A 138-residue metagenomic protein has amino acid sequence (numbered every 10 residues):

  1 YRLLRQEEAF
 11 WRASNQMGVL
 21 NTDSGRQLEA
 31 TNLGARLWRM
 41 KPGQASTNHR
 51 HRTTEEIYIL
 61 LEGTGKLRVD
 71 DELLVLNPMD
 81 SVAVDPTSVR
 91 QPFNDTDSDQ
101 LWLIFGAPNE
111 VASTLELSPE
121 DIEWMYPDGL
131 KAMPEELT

Functional and structural regions predicted by a protein language model:
Y1-N32, T114-T138: A short, N-terminal "cap"/entry segment at the start of jelly-roll beta-barrel domains of the cupin/DSBH fold
G18-D23, R36-H51: Conserved short histidine dyad/triad with adjacent acidic residue
W38, T64, E72-L74: Well-ordered beta-strand scaffold positions
T47-N48, L67-R68, V84, R90-T96: Short beta-strand His + acidic residue motifs that chelate non-heme Fe in jelly-roll/DSBH and cupin folds
T53, E72, S88-V89, S98 (+1 more regions): A generic "binding-loop/recognition-motif" signal
T53-E55, I59-G65: Glycine- and acidic-residue-biased ligand/ion/polar-headgroup-sensing regions
I57, A83, D97-T114: A short hydrophobic beta-strand segment most commonly corresponding to one strand of the jelly-roll/cupin
D71-T87: Short acidic-glycine-tyrosine-enriched beta hairpin
